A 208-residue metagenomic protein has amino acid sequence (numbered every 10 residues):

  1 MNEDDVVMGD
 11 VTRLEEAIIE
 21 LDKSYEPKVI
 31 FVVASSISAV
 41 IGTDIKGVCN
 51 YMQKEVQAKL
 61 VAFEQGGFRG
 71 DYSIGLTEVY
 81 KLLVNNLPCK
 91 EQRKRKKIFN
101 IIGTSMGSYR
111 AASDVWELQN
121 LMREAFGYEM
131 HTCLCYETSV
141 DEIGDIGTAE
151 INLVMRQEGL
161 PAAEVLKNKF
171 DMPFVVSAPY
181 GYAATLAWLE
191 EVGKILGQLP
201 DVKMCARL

Functional and structural regions predicted by a protein language model:
M1-L208: An N-terminal assembly and electron-transfer interface module characteristic of large anaerobic redox and radical
